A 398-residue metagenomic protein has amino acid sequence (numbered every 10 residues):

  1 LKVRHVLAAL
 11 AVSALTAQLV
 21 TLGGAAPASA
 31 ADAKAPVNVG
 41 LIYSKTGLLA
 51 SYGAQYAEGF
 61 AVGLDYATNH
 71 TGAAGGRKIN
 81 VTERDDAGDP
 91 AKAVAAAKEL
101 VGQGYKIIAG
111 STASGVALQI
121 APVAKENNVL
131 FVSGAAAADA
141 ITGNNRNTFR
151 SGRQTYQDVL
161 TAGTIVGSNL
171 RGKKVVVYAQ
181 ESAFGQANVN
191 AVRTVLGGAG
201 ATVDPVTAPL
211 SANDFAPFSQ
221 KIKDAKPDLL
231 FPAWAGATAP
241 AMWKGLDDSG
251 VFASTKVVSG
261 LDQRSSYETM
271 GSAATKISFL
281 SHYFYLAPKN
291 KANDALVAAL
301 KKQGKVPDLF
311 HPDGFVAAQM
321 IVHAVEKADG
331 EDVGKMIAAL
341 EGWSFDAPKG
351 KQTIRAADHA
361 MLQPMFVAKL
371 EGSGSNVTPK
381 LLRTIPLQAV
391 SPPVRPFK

Functional and structural regions predicted by a protein language model:
L1-N38, K398: Short, low-complexity disordered leader/linker segments with a strong preference for bacterial N-terminal type II
A31-D32, P36, S51-Y56, Y66 (+4 more regions): Beta-alpha junction/loop-to-helix N-cap segments that form part of ligand/metal-binding clefts
A33, V37, P348-K398: Solvent-exposed, acidic/polar segments of extracytosolic/periplasmic ligand-binding ectodomains
A33-A61, R84-A91, T112-G115, Y178-Q186 (+2 more regions): Extracytoplasmic "Venus flytrap"
L41, L100-T112, V132-G134, K174-A179 (+4 more regions): Periplasmic-binding protein-like
D86, V132-S133, D139, L210-S211 (+3 more regions): Venus flytrap/periplasmic-binding-protein-like
A95, G115, A138-A140, N147-S249 (+1 more regions): Extracellular/periplasmic Venus flytrap/periplasmic-binding protein
G245-F315, E326-D329, K380-K398: Extracellular/periplasmic periplasmic-binding protein-like sensory domains
